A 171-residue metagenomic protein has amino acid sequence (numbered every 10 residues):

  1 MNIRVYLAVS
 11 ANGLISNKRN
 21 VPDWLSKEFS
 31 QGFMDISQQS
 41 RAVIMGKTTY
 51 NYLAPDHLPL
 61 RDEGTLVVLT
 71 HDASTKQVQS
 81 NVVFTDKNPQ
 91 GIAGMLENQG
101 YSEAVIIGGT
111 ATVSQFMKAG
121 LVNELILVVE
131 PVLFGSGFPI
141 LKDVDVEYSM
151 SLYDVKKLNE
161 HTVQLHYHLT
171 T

Functional and structural regions predicted by a protein language model:
M1-T171: Enzymes that bind and transform nitrogen-containing heteroaromatic metabolites
